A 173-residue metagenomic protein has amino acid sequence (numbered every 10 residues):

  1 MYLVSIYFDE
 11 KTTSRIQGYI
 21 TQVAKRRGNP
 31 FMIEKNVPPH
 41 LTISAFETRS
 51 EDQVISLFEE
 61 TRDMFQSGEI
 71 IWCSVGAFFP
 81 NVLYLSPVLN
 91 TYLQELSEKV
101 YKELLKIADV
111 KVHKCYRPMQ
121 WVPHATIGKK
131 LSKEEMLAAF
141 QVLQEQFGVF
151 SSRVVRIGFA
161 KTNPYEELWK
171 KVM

Functional and structural regions predicted by a protein language model:
M1-E69, Y92-S151, E167-M173: Basic, often amphipathic N-terminal segments
L3, V82, R156: Short hydrophobic/aromatic beta-strand or adjacent loop that forms the aromatic wall/cage of a ligand/substrate-binding
Y7-D9, C73, V88, V155 (+1 more regions): A structural detector for beta-sheet-dominated domains
F46, V75, V88-N90: Histidine- and/or cysteine-centered catalytic micro-motif in compact active-site loops
V75-F78, V154-L168: Glycine-rich beta-strand-turn "strand-cap" elements at beta-sheet edges
F78-N81, M119-W121: Acidic/polar active-site rim loop that often engages polyanionic ligands
